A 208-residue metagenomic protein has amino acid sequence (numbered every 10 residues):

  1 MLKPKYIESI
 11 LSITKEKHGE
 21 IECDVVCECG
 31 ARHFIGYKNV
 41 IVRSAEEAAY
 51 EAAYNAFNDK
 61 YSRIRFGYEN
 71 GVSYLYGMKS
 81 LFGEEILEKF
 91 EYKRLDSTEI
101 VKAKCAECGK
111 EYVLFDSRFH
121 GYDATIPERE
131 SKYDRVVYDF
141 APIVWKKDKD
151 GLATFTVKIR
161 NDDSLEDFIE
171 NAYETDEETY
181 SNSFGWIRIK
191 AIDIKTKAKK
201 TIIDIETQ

Functional and structural regions predicted by a protein language model:
M1-V26, Y37-V40, A45-E47, A56-D59 (+1 more regions): N-terminal alpha-helical interaction blocks
G19-V25, T98-V101, D139-I143, W186-I189: Short metal-coordination and nucleic-acid-contact micro-motifs, chiefly zinc-binding Cys/His arrays
D24-G30, C105-C108, W145-D150, D193-T196: Short cysteine-rich clusters marking metal-coordination/redox-active sites
H33-K38, L114-F115, A153-T156, K199-I203: Short, non-ligating residues that shape and space the ligands of small metal-coordination modules and catalytic
Y37-R94, I169-T179: A cross-kingdom feature marking solvent-exposed beta-strand/loop segments within repeated, beta-rich binding/scaffold
E84-F155: Surface-exposed beta-loop interaction hotspot
T125-R129, T156-I159, D163-N171: Extended, non-transmembrane interaction/recognition domains
N171-Q208: Acidic, proline/glycine-rich low-complexity IDRs
